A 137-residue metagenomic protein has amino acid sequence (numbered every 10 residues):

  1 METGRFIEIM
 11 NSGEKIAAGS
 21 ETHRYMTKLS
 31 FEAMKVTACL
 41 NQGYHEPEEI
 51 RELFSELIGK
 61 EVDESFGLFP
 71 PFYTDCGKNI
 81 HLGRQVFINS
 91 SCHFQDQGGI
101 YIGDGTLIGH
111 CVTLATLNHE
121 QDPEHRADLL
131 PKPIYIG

Functional and structural regions predicted by a protein language model:
M1-S65: Terminal amphipathic alpha-helical/low-complexity segments used for targeting or macromolecular assembly
F72-L82, F87-G137: Flexible, glycine/small-residue-enriched loop-and-beta-strand segment within the central core of proteins
